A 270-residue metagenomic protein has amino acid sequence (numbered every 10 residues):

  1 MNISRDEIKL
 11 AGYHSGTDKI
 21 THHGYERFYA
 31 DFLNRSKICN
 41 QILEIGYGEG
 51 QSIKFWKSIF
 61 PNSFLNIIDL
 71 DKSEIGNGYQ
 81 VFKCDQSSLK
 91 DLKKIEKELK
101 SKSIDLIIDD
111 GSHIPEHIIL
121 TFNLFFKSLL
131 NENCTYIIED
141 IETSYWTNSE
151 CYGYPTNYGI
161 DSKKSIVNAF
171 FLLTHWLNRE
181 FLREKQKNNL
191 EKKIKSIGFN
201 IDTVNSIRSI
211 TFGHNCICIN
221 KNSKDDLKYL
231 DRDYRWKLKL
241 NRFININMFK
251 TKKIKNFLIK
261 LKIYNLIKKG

Functional and structural regions predicted by a protein language model:
M1-L106, S112-I137, E142-G270: A short alpha-helical cap/connector motif
